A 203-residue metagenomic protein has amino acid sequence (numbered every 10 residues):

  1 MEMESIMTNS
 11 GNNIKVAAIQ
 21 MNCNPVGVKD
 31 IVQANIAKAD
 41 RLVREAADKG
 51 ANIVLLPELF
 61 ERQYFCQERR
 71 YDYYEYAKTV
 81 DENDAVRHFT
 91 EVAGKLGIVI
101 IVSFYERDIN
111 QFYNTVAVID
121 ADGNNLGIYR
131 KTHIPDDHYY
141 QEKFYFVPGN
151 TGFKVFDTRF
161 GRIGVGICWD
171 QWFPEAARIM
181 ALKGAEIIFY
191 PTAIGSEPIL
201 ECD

Functional and structural regions predicted by a protein language model:
E2-N9, A37-V54, E175-A181: Short amphipathic alpha-helices and their capping/turn segments at secondary-structure boundaries
S10-C23: Short beta-strand segments enriched in small/hydrophobic residues
K15, K49-A51, G97, R162 (+1 more regions): Short loop/turn motifs at secondary-structure junctions
Q20-N22, P57, R130, P191-T192: Residue-level recognition of beta-strand->loop/alpha-helix junctions
N22-A34, Q141-K143: Acidic/histidine-rich helix-loop elements that form or flank divalent-metal/phosphate-binding sites at the catalytic
K29-A37, R41-D122, I128, I194-D203: Cys-nucleophile CN-hydrolase/nitrilase-fold catalytic domain and related Cys-dependent amidase chemistry that acts on
E91, R107-D203: Active-site catalytic loop in hydrolytic enzyme cores
